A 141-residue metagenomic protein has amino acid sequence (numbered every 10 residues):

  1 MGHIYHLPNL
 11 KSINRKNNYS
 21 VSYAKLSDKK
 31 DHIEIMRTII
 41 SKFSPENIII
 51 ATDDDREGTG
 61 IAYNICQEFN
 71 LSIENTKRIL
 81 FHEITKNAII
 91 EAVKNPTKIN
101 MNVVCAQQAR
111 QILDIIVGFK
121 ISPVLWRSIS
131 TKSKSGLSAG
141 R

Functional and structural regions predicted by a protein language model:
M1-R127, G136-L137, R141: Intrinsically disordered, low-complexity regulatory segments
I129-T131: Long, charged alpha-helical interface segments
